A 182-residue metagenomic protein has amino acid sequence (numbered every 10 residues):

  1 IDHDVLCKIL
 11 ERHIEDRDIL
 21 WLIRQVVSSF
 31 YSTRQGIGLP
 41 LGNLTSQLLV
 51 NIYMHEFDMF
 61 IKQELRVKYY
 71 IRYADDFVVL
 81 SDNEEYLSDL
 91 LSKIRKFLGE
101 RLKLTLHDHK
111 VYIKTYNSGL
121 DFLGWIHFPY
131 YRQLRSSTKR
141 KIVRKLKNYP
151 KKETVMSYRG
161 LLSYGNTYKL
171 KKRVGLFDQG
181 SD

Functional and structural regions predicted by a protein language model:
I1-A74, V78-I94, T105-K114, K172: Conserved polymerase palm-domain catalytic core
H13, R17, F97, P129 (+1 more regions): Phosphate/oxyanion-binding loops and surfaces in catalytic or ligand/nucleic-acid-binding neighborhoods
R24-V26, L39, F60, F97 (+3 more regions): Bulky hydrophobic/aromatic packing residues
E85-D89, L106-D182: Right-hand nucleic-acid polymerase module
